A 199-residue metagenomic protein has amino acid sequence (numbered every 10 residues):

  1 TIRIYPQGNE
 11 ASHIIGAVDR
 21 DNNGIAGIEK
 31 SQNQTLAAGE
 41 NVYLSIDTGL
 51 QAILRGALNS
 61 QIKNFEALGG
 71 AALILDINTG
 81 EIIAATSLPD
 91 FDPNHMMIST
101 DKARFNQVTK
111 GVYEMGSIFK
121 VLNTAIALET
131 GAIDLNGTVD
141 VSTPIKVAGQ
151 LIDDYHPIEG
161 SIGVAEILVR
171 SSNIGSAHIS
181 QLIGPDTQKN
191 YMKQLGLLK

Functional and structural regions predicted by a protein language model:
T1, V18, I46-L50, L58 (+2 more regions): A mature extracytoplasmic/lumenal domain signature
T1-E40, L44: Small/polar-residue-rich segments within soluble enzyme cores
I4-G8, A37, F65-E66, D76-I77 (+1 more regions): Extracellular/periplasmic catalytic domains that process cell-envelope and extracellular macromolecules
G8-H13, A38-V42, L68-A71, A84 (+2 more regions): Envelope-exposed proteins and targeting segments
R20-S31, L68-T86, Q188: Carboxylate/His-rich catalytic cores and anion/metal-binding grooves
T35-G70: Conserved, well-ordered alpha-helix/loop/beta-strand core segments that scaffold catalytic motifs
I77-S117, L122-K199: Beta-lactam-recognizing serine transpeptidase/beta-lactamase-like catalytic domain environment
